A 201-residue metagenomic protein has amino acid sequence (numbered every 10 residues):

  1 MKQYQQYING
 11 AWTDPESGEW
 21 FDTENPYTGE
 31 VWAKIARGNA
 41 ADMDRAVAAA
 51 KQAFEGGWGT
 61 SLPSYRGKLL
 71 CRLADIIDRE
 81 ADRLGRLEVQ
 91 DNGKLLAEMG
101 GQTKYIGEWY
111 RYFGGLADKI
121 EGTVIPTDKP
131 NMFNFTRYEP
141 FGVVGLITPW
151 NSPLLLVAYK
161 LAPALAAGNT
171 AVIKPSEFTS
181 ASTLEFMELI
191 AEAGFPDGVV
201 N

Functional and structural regions predicted by a protein language model:
M1-I35, K68, R72, G122-I147: Terminal low-complexity tails and localization/encapsulation signals of metabolic enzymes
Q6, D14, V89, R111 (+3 more regions): Short glycine- and Lys/Arg-enriched binding-loop motifs that mark or flank ligand-binding interfaces
Y7, D22-N25, K34-R45, G194-N201: Histidine- and aromatic-rich ligand-binding microenvironments
E16-S17, M43, A81, M99 (+2 more regions): Alpha-helix N-cap/helix-start motif
E30-I120: Glycine-rich loop-to-alpha-helix module at the N-terminal edge of alpha/beta enzyme cores
G122-N201: Rossmann-like NAD(P) dinucleotide-binding subdomain of oxidoreductase/dehydrogenase enzymes
